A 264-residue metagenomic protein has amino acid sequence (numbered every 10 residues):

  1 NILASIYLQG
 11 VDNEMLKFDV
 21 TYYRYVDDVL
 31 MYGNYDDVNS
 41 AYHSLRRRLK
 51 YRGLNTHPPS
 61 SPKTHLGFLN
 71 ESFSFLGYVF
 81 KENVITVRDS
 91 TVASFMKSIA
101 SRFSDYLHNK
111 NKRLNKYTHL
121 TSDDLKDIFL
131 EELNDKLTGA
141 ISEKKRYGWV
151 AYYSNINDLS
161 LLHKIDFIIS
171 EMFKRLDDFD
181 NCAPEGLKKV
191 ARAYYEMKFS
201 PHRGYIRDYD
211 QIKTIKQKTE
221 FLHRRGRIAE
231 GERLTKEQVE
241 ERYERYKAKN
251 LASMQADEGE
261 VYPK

Functional and structural regions predicted by a protein language model:
N1-V26, L30-P59, K63-S72, T118 (+2 more regions): Conserved polymerase palm-domain catalytic core
L69-K264: Right-hand nucleic-acid polymerase module
